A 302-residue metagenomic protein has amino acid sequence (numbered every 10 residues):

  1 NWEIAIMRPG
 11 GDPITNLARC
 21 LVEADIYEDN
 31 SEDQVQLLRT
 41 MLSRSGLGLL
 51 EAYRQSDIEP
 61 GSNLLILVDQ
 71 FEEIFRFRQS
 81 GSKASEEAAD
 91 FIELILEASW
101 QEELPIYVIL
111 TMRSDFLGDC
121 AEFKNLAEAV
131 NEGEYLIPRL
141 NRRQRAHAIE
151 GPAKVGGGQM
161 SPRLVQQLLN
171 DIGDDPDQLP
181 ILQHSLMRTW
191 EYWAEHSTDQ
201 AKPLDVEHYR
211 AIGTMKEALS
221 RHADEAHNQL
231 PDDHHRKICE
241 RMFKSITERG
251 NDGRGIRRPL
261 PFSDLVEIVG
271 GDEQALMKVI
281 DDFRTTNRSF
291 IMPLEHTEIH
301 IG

Functional and structural regions predicted by a protein language model:
N1-G302: Amphipathic helix/helix-loop-helix segment enriched in hydrophobic residues with interspersed Lys/Arg and occasional
